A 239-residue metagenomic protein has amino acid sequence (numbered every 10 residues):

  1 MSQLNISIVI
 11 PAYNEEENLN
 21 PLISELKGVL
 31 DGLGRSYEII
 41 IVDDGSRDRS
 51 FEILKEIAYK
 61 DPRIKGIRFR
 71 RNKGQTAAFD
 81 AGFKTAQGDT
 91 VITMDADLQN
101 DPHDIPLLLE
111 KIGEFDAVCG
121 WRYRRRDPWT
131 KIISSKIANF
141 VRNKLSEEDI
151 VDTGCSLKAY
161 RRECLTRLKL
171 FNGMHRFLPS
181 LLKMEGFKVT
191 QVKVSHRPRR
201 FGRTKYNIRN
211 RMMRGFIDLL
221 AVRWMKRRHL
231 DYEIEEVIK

Functional and structural regions predicted by a protein language model:
M1-N5, E147, N172-K239: Hydrophobic helical membrane-anchoring modules
M1-W129, E163, M184, V189-V192 (+2 more regions): Structured catalytic core of nucleotide-sugar glycosyltransferases
S2, S46, R71, R126 (+5 more regions): Residue-level signature of the cytosolic catalytic core of signaling kinases
R49, Y160, F177: Short Gly/charged-rich anion-binding patches and loops
I53, A78-F79, D104, W129 (+4 more regions): Hydrophobic alpha-helical segments typical of transmembrane helices and their membrane-interface/capping positions
K84, E110, S135, N139 (+3 more regions): Generic alpha-helical structural context detector
F115-T166, I217-L220: Short, flexible, basic/aromatic active-site loop/helix in glycosyltransferases
